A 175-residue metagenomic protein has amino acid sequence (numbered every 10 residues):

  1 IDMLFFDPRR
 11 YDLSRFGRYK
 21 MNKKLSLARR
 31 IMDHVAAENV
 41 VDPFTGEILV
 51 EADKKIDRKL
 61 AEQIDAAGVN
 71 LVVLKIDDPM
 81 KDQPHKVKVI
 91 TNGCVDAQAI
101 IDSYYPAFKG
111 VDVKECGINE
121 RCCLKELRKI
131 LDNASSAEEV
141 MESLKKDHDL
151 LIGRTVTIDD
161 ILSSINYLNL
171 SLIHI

Functional and structural regions predicted by a protein language model:
I1-I173: N-terminal non-catalytic structural scaffold regions of very large proteins
